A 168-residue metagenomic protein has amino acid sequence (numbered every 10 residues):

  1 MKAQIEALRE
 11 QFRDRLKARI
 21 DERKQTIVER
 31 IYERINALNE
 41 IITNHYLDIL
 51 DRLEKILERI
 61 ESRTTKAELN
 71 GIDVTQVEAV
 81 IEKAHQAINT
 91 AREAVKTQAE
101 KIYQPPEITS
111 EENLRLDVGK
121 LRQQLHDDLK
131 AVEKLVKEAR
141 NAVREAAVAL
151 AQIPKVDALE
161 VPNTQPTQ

Functional and structural regions predicted by a protein language model:
M1, T65, D73-I81, T97 (+3 more regions): Serine/threonine-rich low-complexity intrinsically disordered regions
K2-L53, I102-Q168: C-terminal amphipathic alpha-helix
N39-I88, R92: Amphipathic, heptad-repeat alpha-helical segments
R63, A67-N70, V77, A84 (+6 more regions): Amphipathic alpha-helical coiled-coil oligomerization segments
